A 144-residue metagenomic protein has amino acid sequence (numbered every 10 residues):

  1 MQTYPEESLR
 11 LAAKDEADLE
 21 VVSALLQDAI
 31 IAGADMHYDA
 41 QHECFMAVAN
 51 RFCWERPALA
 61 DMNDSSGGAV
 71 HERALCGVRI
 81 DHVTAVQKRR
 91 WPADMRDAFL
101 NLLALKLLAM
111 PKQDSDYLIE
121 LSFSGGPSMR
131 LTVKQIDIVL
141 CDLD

Functional and structural regions predicted by a protein language model:
M1, V48, C53-P57, G68-E72 (+2 more regions): Hydrophobic, ordered structural segments
M1-M46: Long, hydrophobic N-terminal alpha-helical segment
Q2-P5, A13-D18, F45-N50, V70-A74 (+2 more regions): A generic short-segment signal for beta-strand/edge and adjacent turn/coil regions
L11, F52, L59-D61, A98 (+1 more regions): Residue-level detector of solvent-exposed, low-hydrophobicity positions
E16-I30, A85-F123, M129-V133: Intrinsic, low-complexity N-terminal interaction/targeting segments
Q27-R79, T84-A85: Short, well-structured hydrophobic secondary-structure segments
M62-S66, M95-L103, I136-L140: General N-terminal targeting signals
L143-D144: Glycine-rich, aromatic-bearing surface loops/beta-hairpins
